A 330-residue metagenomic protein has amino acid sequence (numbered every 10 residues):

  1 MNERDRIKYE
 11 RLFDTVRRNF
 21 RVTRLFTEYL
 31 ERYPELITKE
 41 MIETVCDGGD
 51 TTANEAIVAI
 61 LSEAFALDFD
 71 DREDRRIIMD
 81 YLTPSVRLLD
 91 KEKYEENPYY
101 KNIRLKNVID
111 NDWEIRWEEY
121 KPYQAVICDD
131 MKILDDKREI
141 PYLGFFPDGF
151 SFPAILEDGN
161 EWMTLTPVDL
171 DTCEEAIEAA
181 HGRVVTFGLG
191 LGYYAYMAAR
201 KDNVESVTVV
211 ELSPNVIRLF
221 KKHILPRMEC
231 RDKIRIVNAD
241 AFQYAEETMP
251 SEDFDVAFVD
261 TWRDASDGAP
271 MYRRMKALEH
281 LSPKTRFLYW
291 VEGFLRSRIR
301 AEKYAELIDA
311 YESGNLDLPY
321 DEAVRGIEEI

Functional and structural regions predicted by a protein language model:
M1-F146: N-terminal auxiliary segments of SAM/dcSAM-dependent transferases
N2, D14, E92, N97 (+1 more regions): Class I SAM-dependent methyltransferase Rossmann-like catalytic core, especially the SAM/SAH-binding loop
T164-M228, A239: SAM cofactor-binding core of SAM-dependent methyltransferases, primarily the Rossmann-like beta-alpha-beta module
M197-A198, E247-M249, Y272-A277: A short acidic, amphipathic alpha-helical/loop segment
K201-D202, S251-E252, L278-S282: Short, conserved loop/helix-junction motifs that constitute active-site signature segments in enzyme catalytic cores
S206, K233-R235, R286: Conserved beta-strand segments of alpha/beta enzyme cores
S213-V256, D264: S-adenosyl-L-methionine
R263-I330: C-terminal substrate-binding/active-site "lid" region of AdoMet-derived donor-dependent transferases
